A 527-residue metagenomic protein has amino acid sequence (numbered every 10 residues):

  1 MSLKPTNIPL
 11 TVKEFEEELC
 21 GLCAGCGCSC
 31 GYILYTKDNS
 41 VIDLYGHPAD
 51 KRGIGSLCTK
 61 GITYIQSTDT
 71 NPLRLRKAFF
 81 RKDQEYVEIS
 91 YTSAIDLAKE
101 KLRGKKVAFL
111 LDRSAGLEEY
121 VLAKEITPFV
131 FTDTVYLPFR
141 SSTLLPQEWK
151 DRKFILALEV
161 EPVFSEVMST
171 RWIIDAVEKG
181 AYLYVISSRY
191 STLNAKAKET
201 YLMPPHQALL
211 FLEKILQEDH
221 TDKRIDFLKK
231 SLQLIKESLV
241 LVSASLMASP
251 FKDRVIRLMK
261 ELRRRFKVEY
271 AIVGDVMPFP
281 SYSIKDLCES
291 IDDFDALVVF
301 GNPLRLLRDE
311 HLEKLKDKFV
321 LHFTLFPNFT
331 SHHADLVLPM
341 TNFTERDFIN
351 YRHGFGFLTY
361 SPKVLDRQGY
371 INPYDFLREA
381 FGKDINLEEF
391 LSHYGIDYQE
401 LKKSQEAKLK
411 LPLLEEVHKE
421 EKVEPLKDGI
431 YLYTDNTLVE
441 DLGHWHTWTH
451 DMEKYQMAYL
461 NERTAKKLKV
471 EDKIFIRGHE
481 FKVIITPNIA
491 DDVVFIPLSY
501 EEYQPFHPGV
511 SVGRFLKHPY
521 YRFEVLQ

Functional and structural regions predicted by a protein language model:
M1-E218, V337, A465, I484 (+2 more regions): N-terminal export/assembly segments and adjacent metallocofactor-ligating motifs of anaerobic energy-metabolism
L19-C23, K153-A157, V163-L193, C288-R367 (+1 more regions): A cross-kingdom feature strongest in bacterial/archaeal respiratory oxidoreductases
A94-V107, P146-F154, R224-L239, L287-A296: Glycine-rich phosphate/diphosphate-binding loops that line cofactor/substrate pockets in enzymes
A108-A115, S243-A248, N302-L304: Conserved short loop/turn motifs at secondary-structure junctions
T127-T134, V177-Y182, L258-A271, L315-F319 (+1 more regions): Structural alpha-beta junctions
V130-R140, Y184-R189, R265-P278, L321-P327: A generic structural motif
E237-D292, N350: A glycine-rich, hydrophobic/aromatic-adjacent loop/helix-cap motif
N372-E389: Non-catalytic, well-ordered alpha-helical segments in soluble enzyme domains
